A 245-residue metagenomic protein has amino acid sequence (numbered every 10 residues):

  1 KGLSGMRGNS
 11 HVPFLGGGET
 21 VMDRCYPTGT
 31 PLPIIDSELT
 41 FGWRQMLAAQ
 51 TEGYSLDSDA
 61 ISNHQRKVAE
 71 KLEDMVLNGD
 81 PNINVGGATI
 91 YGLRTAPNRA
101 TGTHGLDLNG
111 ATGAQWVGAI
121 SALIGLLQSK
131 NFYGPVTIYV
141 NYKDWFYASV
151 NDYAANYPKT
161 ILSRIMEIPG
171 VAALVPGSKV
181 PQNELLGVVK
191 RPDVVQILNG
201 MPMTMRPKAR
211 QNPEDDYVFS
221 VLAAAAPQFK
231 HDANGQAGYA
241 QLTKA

Functional and structural regions predicted by a protein language model:
K1, P27-S37: Assembly/oligomerization interface modules of large self-assembling protein complexes
I34-G118: Alpha-helical scaffold segments that mediate packing/assembly in large oligomeric complexes
Y91-T160: Extended, solvent-exposed, turn-rich assembly/linker loops in the middle of proteins
S149-A245: Sequence/fold signature of self-assembling virion shell proteins
